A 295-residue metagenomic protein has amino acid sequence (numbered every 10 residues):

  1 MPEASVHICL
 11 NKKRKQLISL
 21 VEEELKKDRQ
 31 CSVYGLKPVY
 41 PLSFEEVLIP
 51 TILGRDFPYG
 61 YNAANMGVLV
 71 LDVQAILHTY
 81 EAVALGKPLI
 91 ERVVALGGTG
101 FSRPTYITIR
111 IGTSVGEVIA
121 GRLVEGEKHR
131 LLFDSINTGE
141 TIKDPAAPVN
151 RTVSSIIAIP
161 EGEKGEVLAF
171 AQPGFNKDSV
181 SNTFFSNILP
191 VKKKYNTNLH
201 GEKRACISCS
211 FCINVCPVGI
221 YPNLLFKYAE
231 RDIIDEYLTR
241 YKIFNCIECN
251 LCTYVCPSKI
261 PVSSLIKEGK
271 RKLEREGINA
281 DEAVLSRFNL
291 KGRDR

Functional and structural regions predicted by a protein language model:
M1-V6, G112: Internal alpha/beta core interface subdomains
P2, E24, G121-R122, V215 (+2 more regions): Generic, well-ordered alpha-helical scaffold segments in large soluble proteins
A4, G126-E127, D235: Short amphipathic alpha-helical segments with coiled-coil-like heptad repeat character
V6-L10, C256: Short catalytic-loop micro-motif centered on adjacent basic/acidic residues
L10-N150, S155-G162: Hydrophobic alpha-helical positions that pack around
T138-E202: A glycine- and small/hydrophobic-rich beta-loop-beta segment that serves as a flexible "lid/hinge" or phosphate-binding
V180-K203, F211-R295: Ferredoxin-type iron-sulfur electron-transfer modules in oxidoreductases and energy-metabolism complexes
